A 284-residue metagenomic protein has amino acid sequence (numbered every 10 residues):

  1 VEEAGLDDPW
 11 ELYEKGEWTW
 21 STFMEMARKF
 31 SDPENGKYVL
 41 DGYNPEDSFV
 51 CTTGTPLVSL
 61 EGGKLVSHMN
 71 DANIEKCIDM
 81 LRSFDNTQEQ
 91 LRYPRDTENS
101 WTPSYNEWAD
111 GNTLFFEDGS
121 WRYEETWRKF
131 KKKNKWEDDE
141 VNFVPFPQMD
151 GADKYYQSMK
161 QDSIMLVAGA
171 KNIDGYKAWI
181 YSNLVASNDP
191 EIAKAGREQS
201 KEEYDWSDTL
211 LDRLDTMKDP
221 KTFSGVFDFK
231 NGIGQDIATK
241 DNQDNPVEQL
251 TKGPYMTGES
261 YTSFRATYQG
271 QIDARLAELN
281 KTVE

Functional and structural regions predicted by a protein language model:
V1-Y13: Aromatic-glycine-rich donor-binding/catalytic loop that engages nucleotide-sugar donors across glycosyltransferases
E2, G16-S67: Extracytoplasmic/periplasmic solute-binding protein
L12-K15, L57-K76, K133, M149-Y155: Short, solvent-exposed loop/beta-turn-alpha elements that line the ligand-binding surface or hinge of extracytoplasmic
T22-F30, W101-F116: Short helices/loops that flank or line small-molecule/ion binding pockets
M24-K29, G62-N99: Glycine-centered hinge/linker elements that transmit conformational signals in sensory and ligand-binding systems
N44-P45, D118-W127: Beta->alpha turn/N-cap motifs
K131-E202: Extracytoplasmic/periplasmic substrate-recognition and gating elements
A168-K177, V185-E284: Conserved C-terminal helix/tail region of periplasmic/extracytoplasmic solute-binding proteins
